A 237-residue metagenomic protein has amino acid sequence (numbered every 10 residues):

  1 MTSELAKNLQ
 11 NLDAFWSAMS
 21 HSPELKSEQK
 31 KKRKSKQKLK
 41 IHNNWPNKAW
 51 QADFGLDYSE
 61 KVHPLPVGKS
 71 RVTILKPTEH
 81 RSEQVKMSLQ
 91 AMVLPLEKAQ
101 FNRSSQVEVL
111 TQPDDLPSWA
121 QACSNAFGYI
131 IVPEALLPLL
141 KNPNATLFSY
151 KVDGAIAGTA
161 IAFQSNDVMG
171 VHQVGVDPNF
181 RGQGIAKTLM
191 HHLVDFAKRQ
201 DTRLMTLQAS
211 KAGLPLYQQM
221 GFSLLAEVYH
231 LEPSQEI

Functional and structural regions predicted by a protein language model:
M1-Q10, Q106-W119: A short beta-loop-alpha structural element at the N-terminal edge of CoA-dependent acyl/N-acetyltransferase catalytic
M1-R71: N-terminal charged segments
S59-K61, Q173-V176, G182-D195, R199 (+1 more regions): Conserved acetyl-CoA-binding loop-helix of GNAT-fold acetyltransferases
P66-K76, A197-A209: Conserved GNAT acetyl-CoA-binding A-motif
P66-L110: Hydrophobic alpha-helical segments and helix pairs
T78-V85, K187, R199, K211-V228: Conserved active-site alpha-helix within GNAT-family acetyltransferase domains
V85-L96, Q208, S223-I237: Conserved catalytic-core motifs of GNAT/GCN5-like acyltransferases
I130-D177: A conserved beta-strand-loop-helix scaffold within acyl/acetyltransferase catalytic domains
